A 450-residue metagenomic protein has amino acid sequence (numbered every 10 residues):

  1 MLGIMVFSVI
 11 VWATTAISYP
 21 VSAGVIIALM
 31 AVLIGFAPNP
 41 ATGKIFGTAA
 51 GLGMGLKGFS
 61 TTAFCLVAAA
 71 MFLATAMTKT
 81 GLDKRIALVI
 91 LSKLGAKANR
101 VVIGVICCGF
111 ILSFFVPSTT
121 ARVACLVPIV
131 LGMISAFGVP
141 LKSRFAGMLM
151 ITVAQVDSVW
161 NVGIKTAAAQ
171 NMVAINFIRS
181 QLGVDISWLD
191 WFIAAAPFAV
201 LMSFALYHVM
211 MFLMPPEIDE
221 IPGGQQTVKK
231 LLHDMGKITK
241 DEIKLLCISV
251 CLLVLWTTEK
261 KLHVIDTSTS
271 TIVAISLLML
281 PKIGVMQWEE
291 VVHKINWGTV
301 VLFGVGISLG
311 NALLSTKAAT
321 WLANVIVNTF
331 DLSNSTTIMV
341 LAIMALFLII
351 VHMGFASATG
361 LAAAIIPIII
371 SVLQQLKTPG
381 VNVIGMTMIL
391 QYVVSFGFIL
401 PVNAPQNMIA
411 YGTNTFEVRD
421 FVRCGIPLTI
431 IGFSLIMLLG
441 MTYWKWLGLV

Functional and structural regions predicted by a protein language model:
M1-L66, D190-N324, N328, P427-F433 (+1 more regions): Hydrophobic transmembrane alpha-helices of multi-pass small-molecule transporters
M5-T15, I349, L373, I409-Y411: Generic transmembrane alpha-helix motif of multi-pass integral membrane proteins
V21, V25-P140, G298-T299, F303-L376: Membrane-embedded alpha-helical segments and adjacent helix-loop junctions characteristic of multi-pass solute
I26, M30, V105-G109, L131 (+7 more regions): Transmembrane alpha-helical core residues of multi-pass small-molecule transporters, especially secondary transporters
K57, C65, A69-A70, A74 (+18 more regions): Alpha-helical transmembrane segments of multi-pass inner-membrane proteins, especially transporters/permeases
V67, N99-S113, V139-N161, I186-W191 (+2 more regions): Alpha-helical transmembrane segments of multi-pass membrane proteins
K79-L82, T119-R122, F137-K237, C247 (+2 more regions): Juxtamembrane and boundary regions of transmembrane helices in multi-pass small-molecule transporters and channels
